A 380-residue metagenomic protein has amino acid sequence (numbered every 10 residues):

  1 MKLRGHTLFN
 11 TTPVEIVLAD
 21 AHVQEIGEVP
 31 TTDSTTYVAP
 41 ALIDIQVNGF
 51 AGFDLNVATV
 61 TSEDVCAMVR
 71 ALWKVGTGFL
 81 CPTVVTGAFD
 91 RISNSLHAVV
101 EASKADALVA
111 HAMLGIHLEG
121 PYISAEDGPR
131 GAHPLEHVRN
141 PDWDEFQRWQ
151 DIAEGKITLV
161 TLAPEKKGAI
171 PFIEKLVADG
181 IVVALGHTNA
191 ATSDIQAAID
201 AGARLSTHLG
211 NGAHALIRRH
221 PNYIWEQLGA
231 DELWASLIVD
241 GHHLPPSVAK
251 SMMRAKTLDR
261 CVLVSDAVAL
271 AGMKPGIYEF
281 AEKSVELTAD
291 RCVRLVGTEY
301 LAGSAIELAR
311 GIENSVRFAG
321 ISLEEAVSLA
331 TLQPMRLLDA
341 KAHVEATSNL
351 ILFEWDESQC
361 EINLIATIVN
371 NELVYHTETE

Functional and structural regions predicted by a protein language model:
M1-R4, G27-C66, R70: Replace "His-x-His-based motif
M1-T31, E372-H376: N-terminal metal-binding scaffold of metallo-dependent hydrolase/deaminase domains
A21, Q46, L72, L118 (+7 more regions): Divalent metal-coordination and catalytic microenvironments
P40-L42, V182, R204, S236 (+3 more regions): Hydrophobic "anchor" residues on beta-strands that sit immediately upstream of conserved functional sites
N48-D54, C66-S95, H111-S124, A153-E165 (+3 more regions): Divalent metal-dependent hydrolysis catalytic cores, especially in the metallo-beta-lactamase
L118, A125-N222: Divalent metal-binding pocket/active-site signature
D194-A330, L337-K341, E354-Q359, L373: Active-site-adjacent C-terminal substructures of enzyme catalytic domains
A340-E380: C-terminal cap of metal-dependent C-N hydrolases
